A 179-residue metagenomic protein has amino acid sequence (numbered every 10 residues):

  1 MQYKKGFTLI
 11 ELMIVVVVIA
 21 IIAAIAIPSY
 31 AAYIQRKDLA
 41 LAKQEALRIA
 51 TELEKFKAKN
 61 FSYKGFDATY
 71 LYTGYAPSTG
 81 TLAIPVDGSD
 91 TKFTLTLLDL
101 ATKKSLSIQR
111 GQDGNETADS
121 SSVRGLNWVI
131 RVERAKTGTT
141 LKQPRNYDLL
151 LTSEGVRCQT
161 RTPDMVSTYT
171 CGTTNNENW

Functional and structural regions predicted by a protein language model:
M1-I34: N-terminal single-pass transmembrane signal-anchor helix
K4, R36-A40, Q44, D119 (+2 more regions): Residues at secondary-structure transition points
R36-A40, L47, T51-Y72: Alpha-helix exit/C-cap motif
E45-T51, P77-L82: Short, charge- and proline-biased low-complexity linear segments that act as flexible interaction/docking motifs
K59-W179: Periplasmic/extracellular, small/polar-rich flexible segments of pilin-like filament-forming proteins
